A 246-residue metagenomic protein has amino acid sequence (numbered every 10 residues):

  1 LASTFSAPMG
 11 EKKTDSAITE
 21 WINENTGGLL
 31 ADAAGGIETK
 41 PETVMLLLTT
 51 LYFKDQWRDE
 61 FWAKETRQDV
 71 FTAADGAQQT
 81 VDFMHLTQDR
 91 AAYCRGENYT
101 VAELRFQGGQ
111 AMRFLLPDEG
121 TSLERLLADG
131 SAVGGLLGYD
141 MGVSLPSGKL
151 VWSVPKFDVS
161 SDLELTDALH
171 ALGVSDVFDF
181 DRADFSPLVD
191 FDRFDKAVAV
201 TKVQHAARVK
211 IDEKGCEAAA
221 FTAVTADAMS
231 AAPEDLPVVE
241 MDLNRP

Functional and structural regions predicted by a protein language model:
L1-G120, R125, V143-V238: Non-catalytic, conformational "gating/processing" segments within enzyme and secreted inhibitor domains
E11, A128-G135: Polar helix-capping/helix-linker motif
V239-R245: Short loop/turn motifs at secondary-structure junctions and domain boundaries
